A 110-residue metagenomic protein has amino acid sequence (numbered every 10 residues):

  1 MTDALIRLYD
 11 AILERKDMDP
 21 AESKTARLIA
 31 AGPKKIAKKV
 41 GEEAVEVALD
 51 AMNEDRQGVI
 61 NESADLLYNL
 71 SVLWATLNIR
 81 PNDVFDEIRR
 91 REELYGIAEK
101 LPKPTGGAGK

Functional and structural regions predicted by a protein language model:
M1-S63, L67-K110: Flexible "arm" and connector segments at domain edges
